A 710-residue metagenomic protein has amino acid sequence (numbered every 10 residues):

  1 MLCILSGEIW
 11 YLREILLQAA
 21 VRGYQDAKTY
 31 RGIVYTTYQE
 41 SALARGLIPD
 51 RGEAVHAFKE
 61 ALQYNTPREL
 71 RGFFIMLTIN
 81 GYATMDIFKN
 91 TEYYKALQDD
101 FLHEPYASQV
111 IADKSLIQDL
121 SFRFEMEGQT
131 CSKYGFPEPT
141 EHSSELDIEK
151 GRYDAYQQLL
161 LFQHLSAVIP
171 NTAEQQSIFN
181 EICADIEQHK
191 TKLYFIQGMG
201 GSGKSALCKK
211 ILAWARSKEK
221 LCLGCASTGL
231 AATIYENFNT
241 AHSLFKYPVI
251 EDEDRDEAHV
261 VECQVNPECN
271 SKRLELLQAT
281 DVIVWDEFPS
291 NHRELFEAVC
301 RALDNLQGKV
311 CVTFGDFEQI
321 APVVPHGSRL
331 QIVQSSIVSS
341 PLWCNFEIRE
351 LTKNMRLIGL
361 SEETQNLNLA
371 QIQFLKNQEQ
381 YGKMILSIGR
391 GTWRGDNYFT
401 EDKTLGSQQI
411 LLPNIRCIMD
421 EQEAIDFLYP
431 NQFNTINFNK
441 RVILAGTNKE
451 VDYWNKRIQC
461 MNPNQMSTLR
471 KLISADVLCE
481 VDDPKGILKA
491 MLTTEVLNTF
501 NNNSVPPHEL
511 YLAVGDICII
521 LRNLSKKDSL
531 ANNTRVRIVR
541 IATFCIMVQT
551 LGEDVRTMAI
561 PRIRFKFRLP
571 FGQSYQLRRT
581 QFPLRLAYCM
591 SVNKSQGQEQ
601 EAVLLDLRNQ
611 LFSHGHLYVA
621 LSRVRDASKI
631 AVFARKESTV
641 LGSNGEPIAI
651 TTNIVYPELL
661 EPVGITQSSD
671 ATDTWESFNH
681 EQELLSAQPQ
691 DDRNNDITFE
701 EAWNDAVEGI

Functional and structural regions predicted by a protein language model:
M1-L146, L159, P170, I196 (+1 more regions): Catalytic residues for metal-mediated phosphoryl-transfer on nucleic acids/nucleotides
V21-R22, D26, Q39-G46, Q129-I710: RecA-like helicase/translocase P-loop NTPase motor core
